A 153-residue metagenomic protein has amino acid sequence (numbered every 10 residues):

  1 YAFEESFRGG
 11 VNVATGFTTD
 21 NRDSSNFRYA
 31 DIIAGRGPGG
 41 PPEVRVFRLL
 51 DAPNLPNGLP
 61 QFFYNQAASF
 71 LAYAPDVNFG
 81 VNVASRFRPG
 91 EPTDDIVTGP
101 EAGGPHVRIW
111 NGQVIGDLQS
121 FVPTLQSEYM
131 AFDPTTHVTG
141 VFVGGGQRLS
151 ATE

Functional and structural regions predicted by a protein language model:
Y1-A2, E43-N65, S69, V107-Q126: Beta-propeller blade repeat segments, especially FG-GAP/WD-type strand-to-loop junctions in 6- to 7-bladed propeller
Y1-T15, A68-S85, E128-L149: Repeat-based blade/solenoid architectures
E5, T18, L49-A52, P75 (+5 more regions): Disulfide-stabilized cysteine-rich extracellular repeat microdomains
E5-S6, N12, D31-R36, N54 (+7 more regions): Compositionally biased, low-complexity repeat tracts
V11, T19-S25, A30, L50-P56 (+7 more regions): Intrinsic-disorder/low-complexity regions
V11-S25, A30-I33, V81-T98, V141-E153: Beta-propeller blade termini
I32-G35, V46, F70, R88 (+2 more regions): Terminal helix-to-tail segments of small alpha-helical proteins
G37-P41, E101-P105: Short glycine/acidic-enriched loop and turn motifs that connect beta-strands
